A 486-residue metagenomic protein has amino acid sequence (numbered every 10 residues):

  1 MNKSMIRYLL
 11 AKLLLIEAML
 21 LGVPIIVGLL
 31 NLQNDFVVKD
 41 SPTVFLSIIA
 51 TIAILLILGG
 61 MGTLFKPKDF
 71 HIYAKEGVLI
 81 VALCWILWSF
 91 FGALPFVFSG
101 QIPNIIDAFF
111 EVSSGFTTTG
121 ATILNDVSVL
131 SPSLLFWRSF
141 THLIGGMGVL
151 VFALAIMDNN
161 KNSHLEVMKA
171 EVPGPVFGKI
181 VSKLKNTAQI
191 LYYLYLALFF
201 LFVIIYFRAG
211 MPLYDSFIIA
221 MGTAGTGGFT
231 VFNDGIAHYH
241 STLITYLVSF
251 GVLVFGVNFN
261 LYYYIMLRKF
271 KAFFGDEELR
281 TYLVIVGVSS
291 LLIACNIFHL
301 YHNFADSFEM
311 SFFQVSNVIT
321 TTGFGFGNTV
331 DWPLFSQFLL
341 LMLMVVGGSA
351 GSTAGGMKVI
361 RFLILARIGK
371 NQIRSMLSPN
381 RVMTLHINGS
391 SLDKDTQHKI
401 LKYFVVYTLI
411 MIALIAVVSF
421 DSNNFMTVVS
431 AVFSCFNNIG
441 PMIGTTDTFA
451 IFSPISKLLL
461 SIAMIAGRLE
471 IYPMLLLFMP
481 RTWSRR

Functional and structural regions predicted by a protein language model:
M1-R486: Membrane-proximal intracellular helices of multi-pass ion channels
